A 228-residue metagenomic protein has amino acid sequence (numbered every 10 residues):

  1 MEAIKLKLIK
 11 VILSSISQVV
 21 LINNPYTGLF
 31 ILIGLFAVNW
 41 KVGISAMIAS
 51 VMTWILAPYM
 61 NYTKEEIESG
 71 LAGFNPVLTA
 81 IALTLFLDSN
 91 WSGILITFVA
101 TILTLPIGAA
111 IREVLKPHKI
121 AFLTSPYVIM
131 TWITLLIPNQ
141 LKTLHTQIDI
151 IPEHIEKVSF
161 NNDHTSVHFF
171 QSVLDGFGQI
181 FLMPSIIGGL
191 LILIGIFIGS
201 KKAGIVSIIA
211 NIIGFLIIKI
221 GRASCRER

Functional and structural regions predicted by a protein language model:
M1-Y62, F170-M183, G188-G199, F215-I218: N-terminal signal-anchor module of multipass membrane proteins
F36-W40, I44, T84-S92, I137-H145: Helix-coil boundary and interhelical linker segments in multi-pass alpha-helical membrane proteins
N39, P58-E66, E113, P117 (+3 more regions): Transmembrane helix-loop junctions in multipass membrane proteins, especially transporters and channels
K41-I48, S92-L95, K202-I208, S224: Short, aromatic-rich membrane-interface segments at the entry and exit of alpha-helical transmembrane domains
S50-M60, T79, T101-A110, M130-W132 (+1 more regions): Alpha-helical transmembrane segments and their membrane-interface exit regions
Y62-A72, V77-L87, W91-T97, P106-A121: A cross-kingdom feature marking solvent-exposed beta-strand/loop segments within repeated, beta-rich binding/scaffold
S125-L182: Long hydrophobic alpha-helical segments that form multi-pass transmembrane helix bundles in integral membrane proteins
I220-E227: Residue-level detector of conserved catalytic or cofactor/ligand-binding positions in enzyme active sites
